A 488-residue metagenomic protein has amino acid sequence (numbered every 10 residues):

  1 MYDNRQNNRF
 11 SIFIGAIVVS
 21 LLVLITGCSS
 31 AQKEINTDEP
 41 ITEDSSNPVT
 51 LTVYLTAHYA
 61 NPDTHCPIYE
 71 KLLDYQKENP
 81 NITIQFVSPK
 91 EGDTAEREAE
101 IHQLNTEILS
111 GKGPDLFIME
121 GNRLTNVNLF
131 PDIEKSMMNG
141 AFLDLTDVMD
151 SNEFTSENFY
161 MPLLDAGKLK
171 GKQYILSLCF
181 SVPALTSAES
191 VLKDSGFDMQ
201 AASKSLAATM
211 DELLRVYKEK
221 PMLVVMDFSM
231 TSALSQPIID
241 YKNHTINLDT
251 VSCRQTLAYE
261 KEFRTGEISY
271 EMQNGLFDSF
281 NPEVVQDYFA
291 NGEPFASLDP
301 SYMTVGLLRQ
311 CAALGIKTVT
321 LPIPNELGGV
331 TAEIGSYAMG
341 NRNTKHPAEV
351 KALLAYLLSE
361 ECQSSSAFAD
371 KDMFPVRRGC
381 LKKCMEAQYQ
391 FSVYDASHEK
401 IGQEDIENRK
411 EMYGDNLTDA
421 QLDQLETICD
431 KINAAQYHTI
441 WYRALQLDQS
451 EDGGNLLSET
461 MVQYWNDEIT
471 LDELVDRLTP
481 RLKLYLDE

Functional and structural regions predicted by a protein language model:
Y2-D3, I25-P131, E459, E468-E488: Conserved N-terminal structural module of periplasmic/extracytoplasmic solute-binding proteins
Q85-S88, Q310-H398: Extracytoplasmic/periplasmic substrate-recognition and gating elements
R97-K112, F117, L129-P131, L192 (+4 more regions): Short helices/loops that flank or line small-molecule/ion binding pockets
M119-V182, K317-I323: Hinge/lid segment of periplasmic solute-binding proteins
D144-N158, A202-S203, Q236-A258, E262-F263 (+2 more regions): Short, solvent-exposed loop/beta-turn-alpha elements that line the ligand-binding surface or hinge of extracytoplasmic
D165-L185, L206-K261, G292-A296: Extracytoplasmic/periplasmic solute-binding protein
L213-Y217, T245-P282, L308-R309, V319-I323: Glycine-centered hinge/linker elements that transmit conformational signals in sensory and ligand-binding systems
D395-L486: C-terminal capping/gating helix-and-loop segments adjacent to ligand/active sites or protein-protein/ligand interfaces
